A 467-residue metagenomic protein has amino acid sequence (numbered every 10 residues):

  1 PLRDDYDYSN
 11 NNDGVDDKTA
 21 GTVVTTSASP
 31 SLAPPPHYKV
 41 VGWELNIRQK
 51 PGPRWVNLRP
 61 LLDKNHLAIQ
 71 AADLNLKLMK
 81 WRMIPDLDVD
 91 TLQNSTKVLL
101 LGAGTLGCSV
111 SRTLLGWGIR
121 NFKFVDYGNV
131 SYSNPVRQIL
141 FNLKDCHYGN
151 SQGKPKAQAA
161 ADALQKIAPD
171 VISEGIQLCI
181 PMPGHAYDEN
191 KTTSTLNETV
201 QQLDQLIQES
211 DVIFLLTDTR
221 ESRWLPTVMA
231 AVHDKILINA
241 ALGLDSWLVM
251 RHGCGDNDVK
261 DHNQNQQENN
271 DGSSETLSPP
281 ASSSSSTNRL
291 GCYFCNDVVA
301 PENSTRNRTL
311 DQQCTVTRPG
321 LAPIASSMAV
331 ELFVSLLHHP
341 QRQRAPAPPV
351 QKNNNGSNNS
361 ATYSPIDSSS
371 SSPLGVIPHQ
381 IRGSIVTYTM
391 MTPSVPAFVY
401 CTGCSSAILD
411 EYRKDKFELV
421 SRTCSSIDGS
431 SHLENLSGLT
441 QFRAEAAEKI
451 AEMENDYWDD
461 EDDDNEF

Functional and structural regions predicted by a protein language model:
P1-L74, L78-M79, S95-K97, T193-F467: Glycine-rich phosphate/adenylate-binding loop
L78-T91: N-terminal flanking helix/linker immediately upstream of nucleotide/cofactor-binding cores
D88-S131: Glycine-rich adenosine-cofactor-binding loop
S111-T113, V136-R137, L225-A230: Short amphipathic alpha-helical segments
K123-V125, E174-I176, F214, I236-I238: Hydrophobic/aromatic beta-strand patches that form the interior of the parallel beta-sheet core in alpha/beta enzyme
V125-I176, I180: Glycine-rich phosphate-binding loop and adjoining beta1-alpha1-beta2 segment of Rossmann-like nucleotide-binding folds
V130-P135, P183-Y187, P301-N307: Short acidic/His/Gly/Ser-rich catalytic and metal-binding motifs that mark active-site loops of diverse hydrolases
A159-S194, Q205-E221: Rossmann-like NAD(P)-binding element
